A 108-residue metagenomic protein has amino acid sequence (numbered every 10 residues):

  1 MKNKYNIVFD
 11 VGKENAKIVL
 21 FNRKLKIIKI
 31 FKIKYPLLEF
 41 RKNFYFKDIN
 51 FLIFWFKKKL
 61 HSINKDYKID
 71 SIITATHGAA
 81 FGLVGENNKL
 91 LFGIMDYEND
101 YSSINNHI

Functional and structural regions predicted by a protein language model:
M1-G93: N-terminal glycine/serine-rich phosphate-binding loop of ATP-dependent small-molecule kinases, especially carbohydrate
Y97-I108: Glycine-rich phosphate-binding loop plus the immediately following alpha-helix
